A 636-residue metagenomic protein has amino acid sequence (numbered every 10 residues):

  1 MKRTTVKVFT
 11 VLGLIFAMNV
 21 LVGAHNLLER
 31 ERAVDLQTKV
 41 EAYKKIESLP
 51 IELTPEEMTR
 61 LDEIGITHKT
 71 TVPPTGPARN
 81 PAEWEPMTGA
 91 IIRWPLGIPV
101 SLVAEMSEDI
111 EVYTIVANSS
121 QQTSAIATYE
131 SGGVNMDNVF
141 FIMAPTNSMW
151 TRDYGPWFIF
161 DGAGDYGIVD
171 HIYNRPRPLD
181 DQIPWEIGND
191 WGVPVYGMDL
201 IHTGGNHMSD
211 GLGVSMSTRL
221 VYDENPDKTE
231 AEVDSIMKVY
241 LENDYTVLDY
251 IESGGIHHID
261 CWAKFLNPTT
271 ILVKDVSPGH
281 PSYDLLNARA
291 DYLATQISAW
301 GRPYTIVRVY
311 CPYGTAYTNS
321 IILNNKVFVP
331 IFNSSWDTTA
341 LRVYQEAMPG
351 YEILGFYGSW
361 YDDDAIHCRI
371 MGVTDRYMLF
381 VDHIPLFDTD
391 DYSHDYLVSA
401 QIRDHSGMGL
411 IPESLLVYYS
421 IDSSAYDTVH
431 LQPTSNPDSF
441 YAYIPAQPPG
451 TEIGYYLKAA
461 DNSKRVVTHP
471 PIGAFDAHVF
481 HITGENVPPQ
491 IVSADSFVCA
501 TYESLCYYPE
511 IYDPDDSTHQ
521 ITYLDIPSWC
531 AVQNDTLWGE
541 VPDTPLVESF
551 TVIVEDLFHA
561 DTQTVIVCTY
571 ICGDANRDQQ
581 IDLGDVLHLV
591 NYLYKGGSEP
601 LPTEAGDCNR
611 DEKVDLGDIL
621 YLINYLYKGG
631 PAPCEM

Functional and structural regions predicted by a protein language model:
M1-K7: Positively charged n-region of N-terminal signal peptides that target proteins for export
K7-L14, G23, T564-M636: Cellulosome-associated attachment modules in secreted, modular CAZymes
A17-N19: Classical Sec-dependent N-terminal signal peptides that target proteins to the secretory pathway
A24-L379: The feature marks the mature, well-folded catalytic cores of soluble enzymes
M237, Y344, V417, L457 (+5 more regions): Residue-level detector of buried hydrophobic side-chain packing in well-ordered secondary-structure elements
V373-Q490, D495-S504, Y508, Y512-H519 (+2 more regions): Glycan-association/targeting regions that enable binding to alpha-glucans and other polysaccharides
D438-Y443, I526-V541, A575, E604-C608: Strand-loop-strand motifs at the edges of beta-sheets in extracellular beta-sandwich domains
T544-E548: Solvent-exposed loop/turn motifs of extracellular immunoglobulin-like beta-sandwich domains
